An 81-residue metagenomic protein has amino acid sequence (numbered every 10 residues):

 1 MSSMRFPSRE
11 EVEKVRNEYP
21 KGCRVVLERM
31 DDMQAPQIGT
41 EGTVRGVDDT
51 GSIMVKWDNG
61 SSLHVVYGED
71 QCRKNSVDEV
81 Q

Functional and structural regions predicted by a protein language model:
S2-V80: Basic/aromatic-rich interaction segments and small domains that mediate binding to polyanionic partners
